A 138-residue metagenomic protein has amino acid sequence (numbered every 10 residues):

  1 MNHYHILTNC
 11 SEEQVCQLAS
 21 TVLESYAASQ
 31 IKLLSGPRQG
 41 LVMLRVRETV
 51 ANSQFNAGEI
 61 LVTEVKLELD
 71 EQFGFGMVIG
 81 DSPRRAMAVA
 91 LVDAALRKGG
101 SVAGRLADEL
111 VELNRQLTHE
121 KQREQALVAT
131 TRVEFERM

Functional and structural regions predicted by a protein language model:
M1-H3, V65-F73, M77, Q125-T131: Solvent-exposed, charged interface segments at domain starts and junctions
M1-Y26: Charge-rich, low-complexity N-terminal segments
H3, R97-M138: Cysteine/selenocysteine-centered motifs that mediate thiol-based redox chemistry or coordinate metal-sulfur cofactors
N9-E13, L61, S82-V89, G100 (+2 more regions): Electropositive phosphate-/nucleotide-binding environments in soluble metabolic enzymes
E13, A57, F73, S82-R84 (+2 more regions): Non-catalytic, beta-rich accessory domains that mediate macromolecular interactions or localization
E24-L69, F75-G76: Structured beta-strand/loop patches that form or line metal/cofactor-binding pockets in enzymes
R45, A57, G80, A129 (+1 more regions): Generic structural "secondary-structure junction" signal
D70-D108: A hydrophobic, small-residue-rich beta->alpha segment in the mid-to-C-terminal subdomain of diverse proteins
